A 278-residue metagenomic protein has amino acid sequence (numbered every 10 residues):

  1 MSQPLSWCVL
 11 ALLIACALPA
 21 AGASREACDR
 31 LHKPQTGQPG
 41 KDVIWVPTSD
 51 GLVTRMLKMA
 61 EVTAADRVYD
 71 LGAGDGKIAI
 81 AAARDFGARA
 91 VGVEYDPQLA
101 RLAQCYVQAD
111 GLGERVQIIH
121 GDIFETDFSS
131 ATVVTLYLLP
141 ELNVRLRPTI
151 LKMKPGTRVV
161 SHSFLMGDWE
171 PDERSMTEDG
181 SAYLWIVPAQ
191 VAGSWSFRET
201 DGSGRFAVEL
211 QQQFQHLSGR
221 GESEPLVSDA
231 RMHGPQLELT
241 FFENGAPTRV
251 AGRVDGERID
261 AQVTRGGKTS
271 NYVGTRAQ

Functional and structural regions predicted by a protein language model:
C8-A17: Bacterial N-terminal signal peptides
A23-D66: S-adenosyl-L-methionine
A64-G74: Conserved class I S-adenosyl-L-methionine
G76-I80: Glycine-rich SAM-binding Motif I of class I
R89-E94: Conserved SAM-binding motif I beta-strand of class I
D96-S130: S-adenosyl-L-methionine
N143-A192: C-terminal substrate-binding/active-site "lid" region of AdoMet-derived donor-dependent transferases
A192-N271: Central antiparallel beta-sheet cores of small beta-barrel/beta-sandwich binding domains
